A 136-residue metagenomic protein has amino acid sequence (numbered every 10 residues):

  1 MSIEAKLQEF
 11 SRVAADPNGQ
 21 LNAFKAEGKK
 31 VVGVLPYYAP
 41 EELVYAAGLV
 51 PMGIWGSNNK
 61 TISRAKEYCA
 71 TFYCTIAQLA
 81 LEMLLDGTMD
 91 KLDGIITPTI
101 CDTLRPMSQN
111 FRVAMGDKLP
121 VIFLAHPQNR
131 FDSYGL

Functional and structural regions predicted by a protein language model:
M1-L136: An N-terminal assembly and electron-transfer interface module characteristic of large anaerobic redox and radical
